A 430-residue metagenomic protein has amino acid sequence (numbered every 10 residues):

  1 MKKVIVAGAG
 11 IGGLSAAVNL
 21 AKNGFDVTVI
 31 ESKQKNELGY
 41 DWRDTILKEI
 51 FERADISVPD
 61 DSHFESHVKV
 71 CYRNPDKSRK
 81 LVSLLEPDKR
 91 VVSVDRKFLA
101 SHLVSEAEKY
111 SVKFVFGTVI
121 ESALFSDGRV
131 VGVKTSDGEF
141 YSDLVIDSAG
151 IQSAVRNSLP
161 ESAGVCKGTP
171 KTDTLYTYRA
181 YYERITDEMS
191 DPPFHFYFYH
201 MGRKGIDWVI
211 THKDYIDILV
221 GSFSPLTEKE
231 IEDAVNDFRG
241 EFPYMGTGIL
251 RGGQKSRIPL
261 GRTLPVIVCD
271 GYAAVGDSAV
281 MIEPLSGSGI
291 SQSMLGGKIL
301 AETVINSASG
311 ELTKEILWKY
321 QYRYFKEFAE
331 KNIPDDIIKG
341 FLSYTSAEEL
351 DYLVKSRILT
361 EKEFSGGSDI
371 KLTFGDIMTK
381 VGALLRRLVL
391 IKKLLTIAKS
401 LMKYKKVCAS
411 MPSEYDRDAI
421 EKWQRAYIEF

Functional and structural regions predicted by a protein language model:
M1-G10: Beta1/beta-strand and adjacent pyrophosphate-binding region of the FAD-binding site in flavoprotein oxidoreductases
G13-L14: N-terminal Rossmann-fold NAD(P) dinucleotide-binding loop
A21-Y40: Glycine-rich FAD pyrophosphate-binding loop
Q34-R73: N-terminal FAD cofactor-binding segment of flavoenzymes
L85-S105, F223-I231: Short beta-strand to alpha-helix junction loop
E106-Y244, V280: Predominantly flavin-linked oxidoreductase catalytic cores and closely associated redox partners
V119-S122, L226-L300, V304-Y322, E327 (+1 more regions): FAD/FMN-dependent oxidoreductases across multiple families
I305-F430: C-terminal helical "tail/cap" subdomain of flavin- and related membrane-associated enzymes
